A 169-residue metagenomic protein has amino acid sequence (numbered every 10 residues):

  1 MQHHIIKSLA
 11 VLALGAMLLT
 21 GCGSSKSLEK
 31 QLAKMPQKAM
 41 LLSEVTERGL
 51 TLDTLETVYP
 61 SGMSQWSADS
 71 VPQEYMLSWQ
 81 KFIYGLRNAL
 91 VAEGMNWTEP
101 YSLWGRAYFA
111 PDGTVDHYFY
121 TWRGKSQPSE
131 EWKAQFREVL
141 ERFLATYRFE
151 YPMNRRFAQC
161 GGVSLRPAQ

Functional and structural regions predicted by a protein language model:
M1-A10: Bacterial N-terminal signal peptides that target proteins for export
L19-G21: C-terminal motif of bacterial Sec signal peptides marking the signal peptidase cleavage site
G23-Q169: Charge-biased low-complexity segments
